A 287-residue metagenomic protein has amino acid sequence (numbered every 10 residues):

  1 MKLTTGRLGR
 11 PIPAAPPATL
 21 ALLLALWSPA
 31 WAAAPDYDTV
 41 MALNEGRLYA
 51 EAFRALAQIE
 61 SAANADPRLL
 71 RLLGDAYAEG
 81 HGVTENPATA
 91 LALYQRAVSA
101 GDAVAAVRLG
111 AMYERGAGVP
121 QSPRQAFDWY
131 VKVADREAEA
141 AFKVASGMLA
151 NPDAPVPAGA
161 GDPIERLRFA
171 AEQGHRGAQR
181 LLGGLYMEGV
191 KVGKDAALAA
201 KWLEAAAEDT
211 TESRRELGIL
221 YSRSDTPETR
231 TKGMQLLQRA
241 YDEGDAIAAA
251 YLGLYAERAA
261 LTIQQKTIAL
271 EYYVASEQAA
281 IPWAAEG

Functional and structural regions predicted by a protein language model:
M1-I12: N-terminal secretory signal peptides that target proteins for export/translocation
P17-P29: Bacterial N-terminal signal peptides
A30-A34: Boundary at the C-terminal end of the N-terminal hydrophobic targeting segment
D36-L43, A55-I59, L70-E79, G110-R115 (+6 more regions): Hydrophobic face of amphipathic alpha-helices that form TPR/SEL1-like repeat modules and related alpha-solenoid
R47-E51, T84-L93, P120-W129, D153-R166 (+3 more regions): Structural signature of tandem alpha-helical TPR/SEL1-like repeats, specifically the intra-repeat loop/turn
L48, A63-D66, E79-H81, A100-D102 (+11 more regions): Short helix-capping/linker turns of helical repeat alpha-solenoids
Q58-I59, R96-A97, Y130-V133, R168-A170 (+3 more regions): Canonical positions in the second alpha-helix
V83, A90-L91, A97-V98, A105 (+14 more regions): Fold-core signature of tandem repeat domains
